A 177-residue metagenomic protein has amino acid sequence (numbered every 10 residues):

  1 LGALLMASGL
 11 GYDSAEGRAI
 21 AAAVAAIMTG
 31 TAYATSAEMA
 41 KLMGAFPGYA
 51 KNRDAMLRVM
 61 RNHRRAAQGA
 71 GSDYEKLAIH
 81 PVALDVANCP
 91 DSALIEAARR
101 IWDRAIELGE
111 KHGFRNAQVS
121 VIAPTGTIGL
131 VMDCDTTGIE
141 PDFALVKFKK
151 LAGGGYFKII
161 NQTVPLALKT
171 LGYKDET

Functional and structural regions predicted by a protein language model:
G2-T177: Long, C-terminal-biased catalytic regions of enzyme "large/alpha" subunits
